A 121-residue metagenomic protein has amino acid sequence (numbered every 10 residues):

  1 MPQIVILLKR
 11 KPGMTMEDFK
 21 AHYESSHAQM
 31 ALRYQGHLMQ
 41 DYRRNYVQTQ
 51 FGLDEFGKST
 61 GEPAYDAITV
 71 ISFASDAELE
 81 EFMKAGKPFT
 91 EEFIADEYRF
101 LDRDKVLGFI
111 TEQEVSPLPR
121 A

Functional and structural regions predicted by a protein language model:
M1-A121: Macromolecular interaction modules
